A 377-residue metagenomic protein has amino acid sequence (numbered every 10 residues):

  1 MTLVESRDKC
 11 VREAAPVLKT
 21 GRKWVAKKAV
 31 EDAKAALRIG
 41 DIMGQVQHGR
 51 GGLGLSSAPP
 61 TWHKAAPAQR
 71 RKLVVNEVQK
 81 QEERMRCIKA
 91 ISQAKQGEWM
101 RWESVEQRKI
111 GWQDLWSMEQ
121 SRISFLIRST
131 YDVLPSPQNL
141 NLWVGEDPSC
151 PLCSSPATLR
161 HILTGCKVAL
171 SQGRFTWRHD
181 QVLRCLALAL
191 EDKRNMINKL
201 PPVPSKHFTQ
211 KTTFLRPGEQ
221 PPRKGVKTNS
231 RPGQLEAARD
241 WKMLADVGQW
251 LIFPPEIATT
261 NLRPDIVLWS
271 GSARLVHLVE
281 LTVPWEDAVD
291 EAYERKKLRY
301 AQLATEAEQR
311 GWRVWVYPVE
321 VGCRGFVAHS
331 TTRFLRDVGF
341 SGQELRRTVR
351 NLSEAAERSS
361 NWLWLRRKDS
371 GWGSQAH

Functional and structural regions predicted by a protein language model:
M1-N139, G145-E146, R358: Extended C-terminal regions of large enzymes
N139-V144, P156, N198-E280, E294: Active-site metal-binding core of divalent-cation-utilizing nuclease and nuclease-like domains
L140-L190, V276, E286: Short Cys/His-based metal-binding microdomains
S171, G271-R274, V283-E286, V321-F326: Conserved beta-strand elements of beta-rich interaction domains across eukaryotes, especially beta-propellers
L200-P201, Q309-W315: Short helix-terminating capping/connector loops at secondary-structure junctions
L275-H277, V283-Q309, P318: Mg2+/Mn2+-dependent nuclease catalytic core
V314-H377: Domain-level recognition of nuclease-like catalytic cores that cleave nucleotide substrates
